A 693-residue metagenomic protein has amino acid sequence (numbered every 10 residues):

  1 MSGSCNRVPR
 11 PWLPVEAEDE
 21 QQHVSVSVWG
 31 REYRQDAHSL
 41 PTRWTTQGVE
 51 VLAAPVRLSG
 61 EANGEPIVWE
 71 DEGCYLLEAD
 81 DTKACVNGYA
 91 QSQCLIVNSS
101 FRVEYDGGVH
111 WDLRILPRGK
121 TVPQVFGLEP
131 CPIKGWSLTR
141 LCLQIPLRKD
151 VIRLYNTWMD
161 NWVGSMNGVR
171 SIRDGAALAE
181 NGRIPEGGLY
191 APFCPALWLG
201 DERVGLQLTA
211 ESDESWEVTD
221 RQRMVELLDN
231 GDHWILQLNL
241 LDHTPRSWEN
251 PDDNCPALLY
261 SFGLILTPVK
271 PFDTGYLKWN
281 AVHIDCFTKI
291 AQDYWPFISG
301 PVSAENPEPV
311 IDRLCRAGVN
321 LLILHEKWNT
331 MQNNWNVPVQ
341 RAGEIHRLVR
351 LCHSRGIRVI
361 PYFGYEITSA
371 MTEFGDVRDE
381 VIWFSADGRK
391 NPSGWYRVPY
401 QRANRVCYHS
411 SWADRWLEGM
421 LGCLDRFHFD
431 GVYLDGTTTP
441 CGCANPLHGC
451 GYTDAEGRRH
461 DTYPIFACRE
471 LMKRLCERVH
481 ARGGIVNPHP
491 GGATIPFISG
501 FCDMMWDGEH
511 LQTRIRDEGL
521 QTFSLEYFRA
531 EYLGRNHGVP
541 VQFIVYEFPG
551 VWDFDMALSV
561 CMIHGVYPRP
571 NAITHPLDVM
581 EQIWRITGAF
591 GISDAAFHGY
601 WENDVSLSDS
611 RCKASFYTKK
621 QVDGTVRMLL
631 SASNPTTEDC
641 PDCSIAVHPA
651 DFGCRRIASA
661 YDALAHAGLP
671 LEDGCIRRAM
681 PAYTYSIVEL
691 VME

Functional and structural regions predicted by a protein language model:
M1-R7, P11-W12, D106, H110-T219 (+2 more regions): Polysaccharide-binding surfaces and accessory modules of carbohydrate-active proteins
S2-P14, E18-Q93, N98-R102, K149-D150 (+1 more regions): Acidic-aromatic substrate-binding/catalytic surfaces of carbohydrate-active enzymes
E18-R31, D36-P66, P185-N306, Y546-P549 (+1 more regions): Beta-strand-rich recognition/accessory modules
L259, E672-E693: C-terminal beta-strand-rich structural cap/linker in extracellular carbohydrate-active enzymes
T288-A304, H325-A342, R397-L417, H428 (+1 more regions): The substrate-binding groove and active-site-proximal loops of carbohydrate-active enzymes, especially glycoside
S303, G343-I345, R350, V359-F427 (+1 more regions): Active-site-adjacent "subsite" loops/lids of carbohydrate-active enzymes
E305-W328, R426-F427: Catalytic domains of carbohydrate-active enzymes, especially glycoside hydrolases
P464, R469-L664, M680-A682, S686: Active-site-proximal substrate-binding groove within the catalytic cores of carbohydrate-active enzymes
